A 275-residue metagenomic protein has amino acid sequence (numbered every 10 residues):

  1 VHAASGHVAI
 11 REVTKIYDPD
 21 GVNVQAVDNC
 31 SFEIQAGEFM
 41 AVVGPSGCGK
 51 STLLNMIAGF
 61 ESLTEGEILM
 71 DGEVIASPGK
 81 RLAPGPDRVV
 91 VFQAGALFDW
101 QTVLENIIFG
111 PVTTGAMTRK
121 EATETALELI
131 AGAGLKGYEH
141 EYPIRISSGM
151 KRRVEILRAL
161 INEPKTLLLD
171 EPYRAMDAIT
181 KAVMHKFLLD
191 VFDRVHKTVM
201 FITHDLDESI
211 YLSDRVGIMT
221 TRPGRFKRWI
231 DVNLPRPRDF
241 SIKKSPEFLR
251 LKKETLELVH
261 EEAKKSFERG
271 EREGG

Functional and structural regions predicted by a protein language model:
P19-G21, I75-V89, T113, R119-K120 (+1 more regions): ABC ATPase NBD coupling module
V43-P45: The feature captures the beta-strand-to-loop junction immediately N-terminal to the Walker
A58: Helix-to-loop junction immediately C-terminal to a conserved catalytic motif
V74, R119-Y138, D190: Conserved ABC ATPase "signature" region
L104-T113, T123, D231: Short helical segment in ABC ATPase nucleotide-binding domains corresponding to the A-loop/adjacent helical element
Y142-I146, M150: Conserved ABC ATPase signature
I161-K165: A short, proline-enriched helix->beta-strand linker immediately N-terminal to the Walker B motif in ABC-type P-loop
